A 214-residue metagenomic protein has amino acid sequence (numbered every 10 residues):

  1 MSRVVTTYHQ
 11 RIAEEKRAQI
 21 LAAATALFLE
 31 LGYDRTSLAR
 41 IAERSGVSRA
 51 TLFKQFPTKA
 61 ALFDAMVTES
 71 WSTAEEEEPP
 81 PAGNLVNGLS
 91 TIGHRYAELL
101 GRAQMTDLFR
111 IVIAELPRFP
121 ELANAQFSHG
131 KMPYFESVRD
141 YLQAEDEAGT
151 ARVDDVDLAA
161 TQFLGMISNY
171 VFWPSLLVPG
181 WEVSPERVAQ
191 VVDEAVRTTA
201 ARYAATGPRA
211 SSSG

Functional and structural regions predicted by a protein language model:
M1-L31, R35-R44, A50, K54 (+1 more regions): Basic, helix-initiating cap at the start of DNA-binding domains
M1-T7, T91, R95-A97, E136 (+4 more regions): C-terminal peripheral helix-coil segments that are non-catalytic and often amphipathic
K16, K59, M66, S70 (+5 more regions): Hydrophobic/aromatic residues within well-ordered alpha-helical segments
Y33-D34, L122, A151: Conserved hydrophobic residue
D64-L100, Q104, V138-A144: Amphipathic alpha-helical linker/stalk segments
G83, N87, L99, I111 (+3 more regions): Amphipathic alpha-helical packing segments from all-alpha helical-bundle domains
L100-A125, F172-V178: Amphipathic alpha-helical segments used for helix-helix packing
R152, V156-A160: Membrane-interface starts of transmembrane alpha-helices
